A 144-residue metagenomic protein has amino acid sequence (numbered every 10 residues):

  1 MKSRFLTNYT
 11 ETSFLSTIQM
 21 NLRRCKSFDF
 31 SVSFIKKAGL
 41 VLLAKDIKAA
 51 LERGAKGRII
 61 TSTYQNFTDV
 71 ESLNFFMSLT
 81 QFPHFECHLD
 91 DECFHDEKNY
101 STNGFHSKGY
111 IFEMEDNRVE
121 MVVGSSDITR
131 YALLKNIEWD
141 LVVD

Functional and structural regions predicted by a protein language model:
M1-D144: PLD/PLD-like phosphodiesterase catalytic module centered on the HKD motif
